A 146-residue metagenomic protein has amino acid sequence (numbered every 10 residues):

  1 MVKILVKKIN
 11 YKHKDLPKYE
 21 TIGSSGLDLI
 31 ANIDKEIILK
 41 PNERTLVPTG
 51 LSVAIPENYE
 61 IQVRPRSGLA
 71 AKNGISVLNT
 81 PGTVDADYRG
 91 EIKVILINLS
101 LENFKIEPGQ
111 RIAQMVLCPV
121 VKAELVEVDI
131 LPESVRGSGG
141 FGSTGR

Functional and structural regions predicted by a protein language model:
M1-R146: DUTPase catalytic domain/fold
